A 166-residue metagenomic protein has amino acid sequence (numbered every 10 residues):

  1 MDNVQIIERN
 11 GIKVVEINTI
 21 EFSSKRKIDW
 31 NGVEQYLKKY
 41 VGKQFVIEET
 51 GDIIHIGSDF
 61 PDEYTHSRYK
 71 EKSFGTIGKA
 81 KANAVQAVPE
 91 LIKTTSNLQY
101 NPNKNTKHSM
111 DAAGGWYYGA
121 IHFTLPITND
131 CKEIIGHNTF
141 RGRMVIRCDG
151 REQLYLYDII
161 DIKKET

Functional and structural regions predicted by a protein language model:
M1-T166: Ribonuclease/tRNase effector modules and their secretory precursors
